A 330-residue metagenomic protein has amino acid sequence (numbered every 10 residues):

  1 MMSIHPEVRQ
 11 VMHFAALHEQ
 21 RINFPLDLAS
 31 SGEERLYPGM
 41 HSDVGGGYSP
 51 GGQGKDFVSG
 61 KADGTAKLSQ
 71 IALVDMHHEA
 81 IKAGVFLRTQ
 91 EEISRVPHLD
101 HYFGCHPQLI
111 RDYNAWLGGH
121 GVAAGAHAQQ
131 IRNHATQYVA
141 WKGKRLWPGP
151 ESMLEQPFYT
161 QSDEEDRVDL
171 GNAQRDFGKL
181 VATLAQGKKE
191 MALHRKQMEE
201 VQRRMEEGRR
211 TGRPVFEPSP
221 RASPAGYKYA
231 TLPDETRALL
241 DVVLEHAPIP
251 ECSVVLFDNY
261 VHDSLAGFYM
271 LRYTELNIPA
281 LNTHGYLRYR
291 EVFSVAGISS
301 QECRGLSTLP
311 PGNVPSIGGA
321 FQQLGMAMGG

Functional and structural regions predicted by a protein language model:
M1-G330: Active-site- or binding-pocket-proximal scaffold segments within functional domains
